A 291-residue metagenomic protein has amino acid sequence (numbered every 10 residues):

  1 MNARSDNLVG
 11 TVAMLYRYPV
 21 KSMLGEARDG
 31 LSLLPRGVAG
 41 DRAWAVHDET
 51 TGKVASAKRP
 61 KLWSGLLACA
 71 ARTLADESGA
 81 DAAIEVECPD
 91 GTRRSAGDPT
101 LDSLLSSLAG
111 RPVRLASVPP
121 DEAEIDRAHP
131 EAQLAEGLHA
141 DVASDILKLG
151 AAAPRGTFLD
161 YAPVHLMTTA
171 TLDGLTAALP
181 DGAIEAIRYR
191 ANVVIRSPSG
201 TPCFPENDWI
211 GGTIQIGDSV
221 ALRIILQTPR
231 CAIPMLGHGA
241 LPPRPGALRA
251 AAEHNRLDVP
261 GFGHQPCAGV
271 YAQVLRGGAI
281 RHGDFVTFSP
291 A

Functional and structural regions predicted by a protein language model:
M1-A291: Metal-cofactor-dependent catalytic cores
